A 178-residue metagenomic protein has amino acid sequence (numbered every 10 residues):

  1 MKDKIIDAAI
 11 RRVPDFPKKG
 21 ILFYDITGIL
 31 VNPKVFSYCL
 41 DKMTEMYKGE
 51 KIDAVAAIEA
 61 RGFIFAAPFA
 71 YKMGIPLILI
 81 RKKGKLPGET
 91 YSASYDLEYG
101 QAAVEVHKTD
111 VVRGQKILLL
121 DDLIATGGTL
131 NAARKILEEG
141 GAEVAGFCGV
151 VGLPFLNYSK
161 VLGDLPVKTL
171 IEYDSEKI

Functional and structural regions predicted by a protein language model:
M1-K51: Active-site-facing substrate-recognition patch
A8, A132-I178: PRPP-dependent phosphoribosyltransferase catalytic core
I52-E59: Short glycine-rich phosphate-binding loop at a beta-alpha junction
A57, L119-L120: Generic enzyme active-site microenvironment
I64-M73, A132-R134: Short Gly/Thr/Asp-enriched flexible loops that form oxyanion-binding sites at enzyme active sites
M73-G74, S94-E98, L162-P166: Short, hinge-like loop/turn segments at secondary-structure boundaries
I78-I117: Short, glycine/charge-rich flexible loops or terminal/linker lids adjacent to PRPP-binding catalytic cores
D122, G127: Conserved G/P- and acidic residue-centered "switch" motifs that form tight phosphate/ATP-binding loops in soluble
